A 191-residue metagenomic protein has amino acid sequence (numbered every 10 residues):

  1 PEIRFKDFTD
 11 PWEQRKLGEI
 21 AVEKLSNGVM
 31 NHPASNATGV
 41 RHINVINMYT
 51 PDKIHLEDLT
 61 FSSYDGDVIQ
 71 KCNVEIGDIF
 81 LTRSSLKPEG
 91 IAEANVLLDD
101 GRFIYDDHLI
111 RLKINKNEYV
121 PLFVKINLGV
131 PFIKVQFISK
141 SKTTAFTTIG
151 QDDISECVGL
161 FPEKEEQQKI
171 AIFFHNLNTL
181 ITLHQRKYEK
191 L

Functional and structural regions predicted by a protein language model:
P1, I46, Q168-L180, H184: Extracellular/lumenal glycan-associated surfaces
E2-D7, V29, T144-F146, S155-K164 (+1 more regions): Short, recurring structural edge motifs at helix starts
R4-N27: Non-catalytic DNA-recognition/assembly elements of restriction-modification systems
D10, I181-K190: Extended intrinsically disordered, low-complexity coil regions enriched in Ser, Thr, Gly, Ala and often Pro
A34-K53: Short beta-strand/loop turn elements enriched in aromatics
N44-I46, T50, L59-G129: A short beta-sheet element
R102-H108, I138-Q168: A short glycine-rich beta-alpha junction/loop motif
